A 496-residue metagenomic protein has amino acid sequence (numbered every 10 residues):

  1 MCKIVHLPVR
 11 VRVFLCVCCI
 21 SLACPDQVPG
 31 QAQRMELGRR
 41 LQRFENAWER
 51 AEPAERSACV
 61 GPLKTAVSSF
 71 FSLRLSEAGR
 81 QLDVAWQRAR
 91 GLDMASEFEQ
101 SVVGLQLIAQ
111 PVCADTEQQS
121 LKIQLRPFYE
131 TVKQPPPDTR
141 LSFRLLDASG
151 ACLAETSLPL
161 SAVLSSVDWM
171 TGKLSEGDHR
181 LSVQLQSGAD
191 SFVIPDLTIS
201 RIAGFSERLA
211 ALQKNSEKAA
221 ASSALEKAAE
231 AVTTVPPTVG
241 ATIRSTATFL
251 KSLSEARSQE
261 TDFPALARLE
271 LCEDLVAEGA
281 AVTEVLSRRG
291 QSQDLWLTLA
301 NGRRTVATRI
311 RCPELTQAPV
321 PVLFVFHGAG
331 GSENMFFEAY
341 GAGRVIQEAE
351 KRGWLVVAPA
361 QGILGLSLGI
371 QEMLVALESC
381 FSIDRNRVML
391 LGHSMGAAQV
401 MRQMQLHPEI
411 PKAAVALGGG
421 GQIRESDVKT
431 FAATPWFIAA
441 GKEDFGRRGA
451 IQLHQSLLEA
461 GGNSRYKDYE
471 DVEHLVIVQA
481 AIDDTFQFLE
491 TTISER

Functional and structural regions predicted by a protein language model:
V28-L63, Q100-P111, Q118, I202-T246: Amphipathic, heptad-repeat alpha-helical segments
Q31-E99, L323, L391, H474: Long, contiguous interaction/targeting segments characteristic of exported/extracellular or secretory-pathway proteins
I108, V163-D168, G172-V320: A domain-start/cap signature at the N-terminus of enzymes
P111-P135: Contiguous beta-strand segments within globular domains
L315-V320, V325-L364, G446: Short substrate-entry loop that stabilizes the transition state in hydrolases
Q317-A318, G365-S394, P408-I410: Gly/Ser-rich "nucleophile elbow"/oxyanion-hole loop immediately N-terminal to the catalytic nucleophile in hydrolases
G392-R402: Glycine-rich nucleophile elbow surrounding the catalytic serine of serine-hydrolase chemistry
A413-F486: The feature captures the conserved acid-bearing segment of alpha/beta-hydrolase catalytic domains
